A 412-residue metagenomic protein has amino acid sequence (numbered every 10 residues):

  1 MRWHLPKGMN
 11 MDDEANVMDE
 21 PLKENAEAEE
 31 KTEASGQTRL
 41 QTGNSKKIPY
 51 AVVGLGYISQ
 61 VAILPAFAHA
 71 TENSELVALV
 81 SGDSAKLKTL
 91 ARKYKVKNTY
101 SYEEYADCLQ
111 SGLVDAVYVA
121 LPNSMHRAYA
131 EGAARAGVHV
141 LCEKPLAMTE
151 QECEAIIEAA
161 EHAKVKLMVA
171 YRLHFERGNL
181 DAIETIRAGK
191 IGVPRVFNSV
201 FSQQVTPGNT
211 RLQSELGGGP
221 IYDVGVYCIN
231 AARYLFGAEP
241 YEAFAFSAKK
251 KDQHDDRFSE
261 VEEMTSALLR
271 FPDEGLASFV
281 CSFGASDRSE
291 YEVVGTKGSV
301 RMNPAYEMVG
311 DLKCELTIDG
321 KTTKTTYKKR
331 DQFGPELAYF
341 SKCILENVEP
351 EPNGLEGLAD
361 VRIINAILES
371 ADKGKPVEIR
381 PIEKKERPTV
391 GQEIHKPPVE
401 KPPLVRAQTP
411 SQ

Functional and structural regions predicted by a protein language model:
W3-Y94: N-terminal Rossmann-like dinucleotide-binding module
D12-S35, N44, N230-D311, Y327-R330 (+2 more regions): Contiguous beta-strand/loop segments that form the cofactor/metal-binding neighborhood of enzyme cores
S59, C142, M148, L167-V169 (+3 more regions): Hydrophobic residues in well-ordered beta-strands that form the structural core
E75-L76, T322-T325, C343-D360: Glycine- and charged-residue-rich phosphate/anionic-cofactor binding loop of Rossmann-like
T89-V96, A159-A163: Short, conserved SAM-binding/catalytic segment of Class I S-adenosyl-L-methionine-dependent methyltransferases
V96-E104: Conserved SAM-binding strand-loop segment of SAM-dependent methyltransferases
S111, D115-A116, P122-N123, R127-H174 (+1 more regions): Beta-strand-loop-alpha-helix segment that lines the small-molecule cofactor/substrate pocket of alpha/beta enzymes
L173-F258, G374: Predominantly a Rossmann-like dinucleotide-binding segment in NAD(P)-dependent oxidoreductases
